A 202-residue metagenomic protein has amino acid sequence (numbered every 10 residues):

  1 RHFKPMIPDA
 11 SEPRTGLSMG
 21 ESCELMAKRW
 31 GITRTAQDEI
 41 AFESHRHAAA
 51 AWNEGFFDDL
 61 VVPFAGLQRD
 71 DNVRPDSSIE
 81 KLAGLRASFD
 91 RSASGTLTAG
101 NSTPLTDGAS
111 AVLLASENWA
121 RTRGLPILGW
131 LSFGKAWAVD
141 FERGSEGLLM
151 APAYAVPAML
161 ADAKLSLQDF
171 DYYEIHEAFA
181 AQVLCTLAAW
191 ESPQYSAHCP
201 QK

Functional and structural regions predicted by a protein language model:
R1-D9, F133: Cys-dependent condensing catalytic cores that perform Claisen condensation/acyl-transfer in fatty-acid/polyketide
A10-S18, K28-F42, S94, T98-S110 (+2 more regions): Active-site pocket-shaping loop/turn-to-helix segments
M26-G31, A120-G124, P157-Y172, A197-P200: Phosphate/pyrophosphate-binding loops at sites that engage ATP/ADP/AMP, CoA/4′-phosphopantetheine, polyphosphate
A36-T122, S192-Q201: N-terminal extracellular/periplasmic Venus flytrap/periplasmic-binding protein-like
Q68-V73, F141-P152, E177-A197: Short glycine/threonine-rich loop-to-helix capping motif typified by GTGT followed within a few residues by an Asp-Pro
P126-S132: Short helix-loop-beta-strand segments that form the rim/entrance of peptidase-like active sites
